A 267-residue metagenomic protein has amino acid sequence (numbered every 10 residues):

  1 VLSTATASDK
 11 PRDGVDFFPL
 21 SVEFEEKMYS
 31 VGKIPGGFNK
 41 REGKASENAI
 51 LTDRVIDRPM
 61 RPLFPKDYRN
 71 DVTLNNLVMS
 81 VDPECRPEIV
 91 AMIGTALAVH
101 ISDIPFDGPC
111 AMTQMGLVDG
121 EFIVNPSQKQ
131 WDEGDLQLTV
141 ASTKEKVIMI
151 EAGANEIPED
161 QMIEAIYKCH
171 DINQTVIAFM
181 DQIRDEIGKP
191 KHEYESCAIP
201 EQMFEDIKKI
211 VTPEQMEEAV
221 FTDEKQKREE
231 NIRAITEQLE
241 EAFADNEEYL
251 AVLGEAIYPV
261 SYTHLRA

Functional and structural regions predicted by a protein language model:
V1-L74, V78-S80, C85, K144 (+1 more regions): Glycine-rich, flexible beta-strand/loop modules in the N-terminal catalytic cores of phosphate-handling
L2, K66-L117: Glycine-rich anion/phosphate-binding loop at the beta-strand->alpha-helix junction
E47-V55, R69, V90, I157-D171 (+8 more regions): Conserved active-site and cofactor/substrate-binding residues in soluble primary-metabolism enzymes
V55-P62, G94-A98, E164, K168-T175 (+4 more regions): Alpha-helical scaffold segments in soluble metabolic enzymes
P105-P213: Mobile "lid/hinge" segments at catalytic clefts and subdomain interfaces of large enzymes
Q202-A251: N-terminal leader/propeptide and maturation segments of large enzyme subunits in energy/redox metabolism and hydrolases
T263-A267: Conserved small/polar residues in nucleotide/adenosyl-binding loops
